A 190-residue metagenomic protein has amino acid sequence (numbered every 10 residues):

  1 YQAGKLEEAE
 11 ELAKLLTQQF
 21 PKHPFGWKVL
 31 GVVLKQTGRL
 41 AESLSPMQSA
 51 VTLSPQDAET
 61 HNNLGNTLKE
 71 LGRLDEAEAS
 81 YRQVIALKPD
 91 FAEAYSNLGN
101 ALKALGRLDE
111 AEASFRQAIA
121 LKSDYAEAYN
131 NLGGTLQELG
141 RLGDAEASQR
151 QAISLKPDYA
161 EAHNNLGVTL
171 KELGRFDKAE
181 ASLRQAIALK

Functional and structural regions predicted by a protein language model:
Y1-K22, V29-V32: Alpha-helical segment of the N-proximal tetratricopeptide repeat
F25-Q36, E59-E70, E93-A104, E127-E138 (+1 more regions): Conserved alpha-helical positions within TPR/SEL1-like repeat arrays
D177-K190: Low-complexity/repetitive intrinsically disordered segments
